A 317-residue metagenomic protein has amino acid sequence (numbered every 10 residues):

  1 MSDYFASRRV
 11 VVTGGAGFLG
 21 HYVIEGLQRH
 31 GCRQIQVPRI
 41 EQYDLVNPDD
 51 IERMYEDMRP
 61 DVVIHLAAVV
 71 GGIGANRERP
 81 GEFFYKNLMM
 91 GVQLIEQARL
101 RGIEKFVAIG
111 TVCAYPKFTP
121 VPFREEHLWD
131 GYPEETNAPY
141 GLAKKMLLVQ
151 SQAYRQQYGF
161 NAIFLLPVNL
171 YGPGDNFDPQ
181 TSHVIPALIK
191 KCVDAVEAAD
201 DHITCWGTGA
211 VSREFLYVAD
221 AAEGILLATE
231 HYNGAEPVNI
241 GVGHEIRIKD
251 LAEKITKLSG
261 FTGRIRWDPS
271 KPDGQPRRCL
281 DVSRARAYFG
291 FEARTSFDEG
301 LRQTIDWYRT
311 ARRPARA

Functional and structural regions predicted by a protein language model:
S2, A6-Q28: N-terminal Rossmann NAD(P)H-binding glycine-rich loop of SDR-like oxidoreductase domains
F18, I24-H30, D194-A317: C-terminal substrate-binding subdomain of Rossmann-fold SDR/epimerase-dehydratase oxidoreductases
Q28, R33-R53: Adenosine-cofactor binding site in Rossmann-like domains, unifying the SAM/SAH pocket of S-adenosylmethionine-dependent
P48-L88, Q97-L100: NAD(P)H-binding glycine-rich loop region in Rossmannoid oxidoreductase-like domains and their noncatalytic homologs
V92-N137: Conserved Rossmann-fold NAD(P)-dependent oxidoreductase catalytic core, especially the SDR/UDP-sugar
G110-T111, L148-P173, P186-L188, E197-C205: Conserved beta-loop-beta element that borders a ligand/cofactor-binding pocket
A114-P116, P139, I163-A187, V211-S212: Flexible, glycine-rich beta-alpha linker
P139, A143-M146: Active-site helix of classical SDR
